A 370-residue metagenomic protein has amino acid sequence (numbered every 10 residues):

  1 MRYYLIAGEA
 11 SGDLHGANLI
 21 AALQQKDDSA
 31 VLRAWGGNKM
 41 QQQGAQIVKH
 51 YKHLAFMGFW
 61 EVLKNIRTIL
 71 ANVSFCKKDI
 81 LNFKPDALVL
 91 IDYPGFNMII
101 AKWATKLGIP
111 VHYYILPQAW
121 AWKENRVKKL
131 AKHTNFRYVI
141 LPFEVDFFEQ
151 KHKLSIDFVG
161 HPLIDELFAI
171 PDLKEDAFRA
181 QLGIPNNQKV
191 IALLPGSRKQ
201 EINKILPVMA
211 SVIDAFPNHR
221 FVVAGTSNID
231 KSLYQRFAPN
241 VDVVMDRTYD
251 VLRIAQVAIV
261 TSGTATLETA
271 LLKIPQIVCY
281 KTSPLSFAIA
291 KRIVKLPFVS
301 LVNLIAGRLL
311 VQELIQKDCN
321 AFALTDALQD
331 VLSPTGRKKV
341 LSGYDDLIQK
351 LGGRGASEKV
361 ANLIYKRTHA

Functional and structural regions predicted by a protein language model:
M1-A370: Nucleotide-activated sugar donor-binding and catalytic core shared by glycosyltransferases and related lipid-linked
